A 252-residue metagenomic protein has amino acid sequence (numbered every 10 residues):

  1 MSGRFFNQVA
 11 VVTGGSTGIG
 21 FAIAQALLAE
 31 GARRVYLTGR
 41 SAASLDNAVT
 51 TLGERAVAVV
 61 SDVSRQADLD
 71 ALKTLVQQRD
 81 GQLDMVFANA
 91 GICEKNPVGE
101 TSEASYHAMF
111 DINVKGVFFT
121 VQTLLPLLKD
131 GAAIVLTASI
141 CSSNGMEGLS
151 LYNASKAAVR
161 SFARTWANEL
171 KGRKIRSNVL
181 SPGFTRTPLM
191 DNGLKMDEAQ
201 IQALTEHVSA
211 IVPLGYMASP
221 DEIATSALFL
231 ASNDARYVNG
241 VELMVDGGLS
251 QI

Functional and structural regions predicted by a protein language model:
S16-G18: Conserved glycine-rich cofactor-binding loop
A32-N47: Conserved glycine-rich Rossmann-like NAD(P)H-binding loop of the short-chain dehydrogenase/reductase
P97-V98, S102-F110, L204, V208: Substrate-binding pocket helix/loop in short-chain dehydrogenase/reductase
V121, S155: Active-site helix of classical SDR
P126, N168-G172, R236: Alpha-helical segment proximal to the catalytic Tyr-Lys
L127, Y216-V245, S250-Q251: C-terminal substrate-recognition "lid" of short-chain dehydrogenase/reductases
S139: Residue(s) in the substrate-gating loop at a strand-loop-helix junction that position the organic substrate next
